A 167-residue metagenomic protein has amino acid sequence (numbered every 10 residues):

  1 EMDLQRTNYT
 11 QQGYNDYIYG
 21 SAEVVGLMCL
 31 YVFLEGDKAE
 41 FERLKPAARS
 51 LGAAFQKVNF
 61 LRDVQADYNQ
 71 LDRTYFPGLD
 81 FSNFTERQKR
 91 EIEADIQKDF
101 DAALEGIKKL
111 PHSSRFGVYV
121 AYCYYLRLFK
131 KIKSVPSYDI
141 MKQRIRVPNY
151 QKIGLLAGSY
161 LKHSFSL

Functional and structural regions predicted by a protein language model:
E1-A54, L61-L167: Catalytic cores of Mg2+-dependent Asp-rich isoprenoid enzymes
